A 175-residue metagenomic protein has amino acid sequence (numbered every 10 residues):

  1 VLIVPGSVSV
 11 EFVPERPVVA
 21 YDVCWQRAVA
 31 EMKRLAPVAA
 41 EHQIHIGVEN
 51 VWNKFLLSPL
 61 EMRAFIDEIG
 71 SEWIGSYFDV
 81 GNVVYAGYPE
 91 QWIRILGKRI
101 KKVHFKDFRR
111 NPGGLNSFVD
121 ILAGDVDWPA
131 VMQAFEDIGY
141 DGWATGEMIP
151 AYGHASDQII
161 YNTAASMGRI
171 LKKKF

Functional and structural regions predicted by a protein language model:
V1-G75, Y85, Q158: Active-site acidic/histidine proton-transfer and metal-coordination neighborhood in alpha/beta enzyme cores
K33, P37, F55-F175: Histidine-acidic metal/acid-base catalytic patches
